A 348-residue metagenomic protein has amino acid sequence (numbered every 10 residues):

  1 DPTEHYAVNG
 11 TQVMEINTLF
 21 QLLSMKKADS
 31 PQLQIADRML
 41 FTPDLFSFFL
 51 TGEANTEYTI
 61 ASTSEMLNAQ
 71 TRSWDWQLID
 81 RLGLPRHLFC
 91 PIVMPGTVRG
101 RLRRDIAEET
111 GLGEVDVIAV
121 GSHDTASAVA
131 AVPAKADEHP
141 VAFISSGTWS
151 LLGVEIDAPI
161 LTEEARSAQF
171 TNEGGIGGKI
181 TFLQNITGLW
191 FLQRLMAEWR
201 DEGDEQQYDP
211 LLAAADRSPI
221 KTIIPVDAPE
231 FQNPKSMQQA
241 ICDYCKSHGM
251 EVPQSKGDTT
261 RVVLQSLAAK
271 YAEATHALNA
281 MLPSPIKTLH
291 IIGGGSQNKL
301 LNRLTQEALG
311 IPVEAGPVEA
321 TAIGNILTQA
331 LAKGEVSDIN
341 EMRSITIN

Functional and structural regions predicted by a protein language model:
P2-G10, M14-E15, F20-E53, M66-N68 (+5 more regions): Active-site core segments that coordinate phosphate-bearing ligands/cofactors across diverse enzyme families
G52-A61: Enzymes and membrane/adaptor proteins characterized by extended Gly/Ser/Thr/Asp/Glu-rich, aromatic-dotted
S64-N68, F89-P91: Short, well-ordered beta-strand elements within core beta-sheets of diverse protein domains
L82-P95, I326: A conserved helix-loop-beta module that forms one wall/lid of the active-site cleft in ATP-utilizing catalytic domains
C90-V98, P210-A214: Short linear loop/turn motifs
R101: Extracytoplasmic/periplasmic/luminal assembly and interaction segments in envelope/secretory/respiratory proteins
G294: Glycine-rich Rossmann-fold phosphate-binding loop(s) that bind the pyrophosphate of adenine dinucleotide cofactors
